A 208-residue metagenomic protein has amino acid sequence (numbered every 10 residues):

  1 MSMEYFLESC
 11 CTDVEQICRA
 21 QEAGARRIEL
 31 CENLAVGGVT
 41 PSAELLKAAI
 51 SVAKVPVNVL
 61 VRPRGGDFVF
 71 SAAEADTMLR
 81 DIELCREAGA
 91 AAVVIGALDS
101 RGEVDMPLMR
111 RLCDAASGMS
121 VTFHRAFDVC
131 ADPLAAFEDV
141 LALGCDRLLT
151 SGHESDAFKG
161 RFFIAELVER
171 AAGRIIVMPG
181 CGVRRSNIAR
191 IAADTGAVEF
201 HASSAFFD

Functional and structural regions predicted by a protein language model:
M1-S2, I28, A53-V55, G89 (+4 more regions): Short helix-capping segments at alpha-helix termini
S2-I28, N33-T40: N-terminal pre-domain/capping segments
Y5-S9, I28-L30, A49, V57-V61 (+5 more regions): Hydrophobic faces of well-ordered beta-strands that scaffold small-molecule active sites in alpha/beta enzyme cores
T12-A23, V69-L84, D128-L143, I164-V177 (+1 more regions): Catalytic cores of alpha/beta
R26-V39, L84-S100, L143-F158, T195-D208: Glycine-rich phosphate-binding active-site loops on the catalytic face of alpha/beta enzymes
A35-G38, R64-A73, L98-V104, F127-A131 (+3 more regions): Short, small-residue-enriched loops and turns at beta-alpha junctions that line or gate enzyme active sites
G38-G65, E103-A126, K159-R185: Alpha-helix-loop-beta-strand connector modules within alpha/beta enzyme cores
R86-A136, L143: Hydrophobic, well-structured mid-protein blocks that either form specific transmembrane helices
